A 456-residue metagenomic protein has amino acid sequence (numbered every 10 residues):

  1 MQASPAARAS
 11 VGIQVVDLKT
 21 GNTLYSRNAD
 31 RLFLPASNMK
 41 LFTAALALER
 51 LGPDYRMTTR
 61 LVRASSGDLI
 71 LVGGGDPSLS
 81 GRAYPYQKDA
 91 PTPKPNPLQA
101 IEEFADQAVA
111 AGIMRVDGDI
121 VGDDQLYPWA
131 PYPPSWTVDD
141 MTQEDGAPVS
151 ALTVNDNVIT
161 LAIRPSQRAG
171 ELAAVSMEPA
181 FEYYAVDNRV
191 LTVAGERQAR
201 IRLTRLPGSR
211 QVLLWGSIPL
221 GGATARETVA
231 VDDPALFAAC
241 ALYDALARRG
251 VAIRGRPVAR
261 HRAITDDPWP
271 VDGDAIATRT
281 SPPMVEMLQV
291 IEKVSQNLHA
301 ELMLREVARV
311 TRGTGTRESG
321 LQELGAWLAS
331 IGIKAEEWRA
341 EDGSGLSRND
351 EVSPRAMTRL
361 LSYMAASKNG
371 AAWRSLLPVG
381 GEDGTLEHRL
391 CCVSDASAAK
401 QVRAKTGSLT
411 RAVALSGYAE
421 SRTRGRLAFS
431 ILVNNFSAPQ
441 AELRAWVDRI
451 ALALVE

Functional and structural regions predicted by a protein language model:
M1-K19, T23-R31, D54, F104-G112: Beta-lactamase-like hydrolase cores
S10, L24-S26, Q99, A108 (+2 more regions): Small-residue-rich helix-loop
I13-V15, T59-V62, S416: Short beta-strand scaffold segments in enzyme catalytic cores
V16, W215, R256, E301 (+2 more regions): Generic beta-strand/beta-sheet core signal
G21, K40-A47, I120, L152 (+5 more regions): Residue-level preference for non-acidic, small/hydrophobic
S26-L46: Short active-site loop at a secondary-structure junction that contains or immediately precedes the catalytic residue(s)
N28-F33, T228, S344-S347: A short glycine/serine-rich beta->alpha loop
E49-A335, T423, A445-R449, A453-E456: Conserved serine DD-peptidase/penicillin-binding transpeptidase domain and beta-lactam-recognizing active-site
